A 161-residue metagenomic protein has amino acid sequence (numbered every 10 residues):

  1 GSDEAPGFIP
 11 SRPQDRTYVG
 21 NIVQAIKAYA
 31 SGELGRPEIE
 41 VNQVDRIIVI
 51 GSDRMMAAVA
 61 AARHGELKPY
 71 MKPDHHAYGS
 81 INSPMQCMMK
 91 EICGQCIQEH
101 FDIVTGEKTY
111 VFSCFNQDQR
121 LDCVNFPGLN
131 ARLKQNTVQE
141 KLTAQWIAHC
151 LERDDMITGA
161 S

Functional and structural regions predicted by a protein language model:
G1-S161: Reductase modules of NAD(P)H-dependent flavoproteins
